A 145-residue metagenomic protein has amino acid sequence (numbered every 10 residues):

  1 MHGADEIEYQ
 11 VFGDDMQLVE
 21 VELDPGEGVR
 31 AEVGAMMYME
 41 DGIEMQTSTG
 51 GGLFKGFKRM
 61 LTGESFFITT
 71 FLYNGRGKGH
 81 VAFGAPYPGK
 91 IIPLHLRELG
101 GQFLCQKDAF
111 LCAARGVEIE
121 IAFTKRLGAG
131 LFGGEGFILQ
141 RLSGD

Functional and structural regions predicted by a protein language model:
M1-D145: Composition-driven recognition of glycine/serine/threonine/acidic- and proline-rich low-complexity segments and repeats
